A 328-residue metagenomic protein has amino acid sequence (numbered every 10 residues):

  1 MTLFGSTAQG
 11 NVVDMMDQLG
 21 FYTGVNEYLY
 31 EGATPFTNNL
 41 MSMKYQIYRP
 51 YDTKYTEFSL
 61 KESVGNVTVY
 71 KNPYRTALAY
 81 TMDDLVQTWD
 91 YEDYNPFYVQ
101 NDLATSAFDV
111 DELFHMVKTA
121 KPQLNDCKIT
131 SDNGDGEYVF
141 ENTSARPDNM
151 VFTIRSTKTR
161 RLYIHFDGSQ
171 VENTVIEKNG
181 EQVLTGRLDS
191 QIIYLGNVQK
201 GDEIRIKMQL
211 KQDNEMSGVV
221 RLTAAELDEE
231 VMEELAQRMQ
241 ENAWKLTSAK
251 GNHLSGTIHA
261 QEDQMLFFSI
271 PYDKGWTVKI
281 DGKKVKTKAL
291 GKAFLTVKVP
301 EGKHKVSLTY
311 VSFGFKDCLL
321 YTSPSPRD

Functional and structural regions predicted by a protein language model:
M1-L40, Y74-A107, E230, E234-M239 (+2 more regions): Extracytoplasmic/lumenal acceptor-recognition loop(s) of multi-pass membrane glycoenzymes
T34-F36, S59, D83, G291 (+2 more regions): A generic "cationic amphipathic patch" detector
F36, M41-F97, K178, R187: Aromatic/acidic, Gly/Pro-rich catalytic loop(s) in extracytoplasmic/lumenal soluble domains of multi-pass membrane
V86-N133, N142: Catalytic-adjacent loop/helix segments of enzymes that bind and process anionic phosphate/sulfate esters
K121-S323, R327: Active-site-proximal, structured, solvent-exposed surfaces of multi-pass membrane proteins that position macromolecular
